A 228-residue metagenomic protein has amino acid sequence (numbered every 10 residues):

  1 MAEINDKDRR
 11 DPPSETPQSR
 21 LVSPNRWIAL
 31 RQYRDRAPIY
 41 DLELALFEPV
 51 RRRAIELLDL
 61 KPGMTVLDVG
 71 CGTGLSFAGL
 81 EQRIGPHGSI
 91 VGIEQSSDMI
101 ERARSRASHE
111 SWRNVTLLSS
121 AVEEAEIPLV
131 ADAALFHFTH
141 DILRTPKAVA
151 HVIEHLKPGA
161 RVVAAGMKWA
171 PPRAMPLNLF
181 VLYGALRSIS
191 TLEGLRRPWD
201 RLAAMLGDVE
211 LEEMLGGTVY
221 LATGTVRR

Functional and structural regions predicted by a protein language model:
E3-D59, L75, R102, N178-A185: Conserved class I S-adenosyl-L-methionine
R20, V163-M214, T218: C-terminal alpha-helical "lid/dimerization" subdomain adjacent to the S-adenosyl-L-methionine
L67-V69, T73-E124: Class I SAM-dependent methyltransferase SAM/SAH-binding core
G85, L143-R144, L156-K157: Helix-to-beta-strand junctions that scaffold the AdoMet/dcAdoMet cofactor pocket in Class I SAM-dependent enzymes
E123-A134: A short acidic, Gly/Pro-enriched loop at the edge of an enzyme's catalytic core that lines a small-molecule cofactor
F138-T139: Short catalytic micro-motifs in class I SAM-dependent methyltransferases
I142-V152: A short, conserved alpha-helix within the catalytic core of class I
A222-R228: C-terminal lobe and adjacent flexible extensions of AdoMet/dcAdoMet transferase-like proteins
